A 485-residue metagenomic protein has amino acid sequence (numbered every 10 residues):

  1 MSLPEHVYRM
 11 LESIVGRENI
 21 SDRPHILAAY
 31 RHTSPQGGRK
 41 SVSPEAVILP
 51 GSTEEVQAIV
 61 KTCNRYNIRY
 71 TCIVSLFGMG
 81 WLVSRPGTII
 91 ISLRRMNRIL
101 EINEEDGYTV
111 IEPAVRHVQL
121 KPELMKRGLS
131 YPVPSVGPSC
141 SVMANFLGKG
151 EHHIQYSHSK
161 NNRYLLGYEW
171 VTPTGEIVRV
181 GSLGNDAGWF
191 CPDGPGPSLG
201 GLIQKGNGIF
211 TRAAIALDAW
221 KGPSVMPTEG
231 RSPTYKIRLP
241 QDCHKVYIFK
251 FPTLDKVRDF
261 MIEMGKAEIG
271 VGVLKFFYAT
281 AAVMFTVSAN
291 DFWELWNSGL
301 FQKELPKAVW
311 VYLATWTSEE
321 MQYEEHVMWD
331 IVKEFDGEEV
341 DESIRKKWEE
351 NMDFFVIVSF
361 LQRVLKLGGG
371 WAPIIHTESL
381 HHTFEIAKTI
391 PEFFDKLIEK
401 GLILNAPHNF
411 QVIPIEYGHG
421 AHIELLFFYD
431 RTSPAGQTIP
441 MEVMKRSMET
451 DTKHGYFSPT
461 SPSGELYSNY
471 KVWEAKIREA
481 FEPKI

Functional and structural regions predicted by a protein language model:
H6, E55-A58, Q119, L254-F260 (+3 more regions): Short, conserved charged micro-motifs
R9, V15, G37, V42-A46 (+6 more regions): Conserved glycine-rich FAD pyrophosphate-binding loop
M10-S34: Conserved oxyanion/phosphate-binding beta-strand-loop segments in alpha/beta enzyme cores
R23, T71-I73, S92-R94, P134 (+7 more regions): Generic beta-strand/beta-sheet core signal
R31-S130, S141-H152: Long, structured ligand/cofactor-binding scaffold of large enzymes
L100-I102, I111-P113, H117-T253: FAD-binding subdomain of flavoenzyme oxidoreductases
A214, V225-T234, P240-P252, K256-M352: C-terminal cap/substrate-recognition region of VAO/PCMH-type FAD-linked oxidoreductases
L217, I248-L254, Y312-M321, T377-H382 (+1 more regions): A generic structural motif
